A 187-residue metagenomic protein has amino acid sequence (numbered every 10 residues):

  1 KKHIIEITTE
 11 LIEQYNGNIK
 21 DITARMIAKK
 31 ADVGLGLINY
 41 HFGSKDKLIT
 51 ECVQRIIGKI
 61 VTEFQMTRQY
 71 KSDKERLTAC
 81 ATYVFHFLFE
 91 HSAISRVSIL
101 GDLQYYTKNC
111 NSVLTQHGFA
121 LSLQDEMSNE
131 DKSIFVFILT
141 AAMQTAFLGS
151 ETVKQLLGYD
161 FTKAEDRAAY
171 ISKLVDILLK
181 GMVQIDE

Functional and structural regions predicted by a protein language model:
K1-T9, I27, C52-I60: Generic hydrophobic, amphipathic alpha-helix propensity
H3, Q14-K47, E51: Helix-turn-helix
T8-Y15, G101: Short helix-to-turn junction characteristic of helix-turn-helix DNA-binding domains, especially the helix
G58-M66, D102-I134, E165-K173: Amphipathic alpha-helical packing segments from all-alpha helical-bundle domains
Q65-I94, M127-V136: Hydrophobic alpha-helical connector segments
V84, V97-G101, L139, M143 (+1 more regions): Short alpha-helical scaffolding segments that buttress acidic/His motifs in well-ordered protein cores
F85-C110, S150-L156: Amphipathic alpha-helical segments used for helix-helix packing
F119-N129, A142-E187: C-terminal peripheral helix-coil segments that are non-catalytic and often amphipathic
